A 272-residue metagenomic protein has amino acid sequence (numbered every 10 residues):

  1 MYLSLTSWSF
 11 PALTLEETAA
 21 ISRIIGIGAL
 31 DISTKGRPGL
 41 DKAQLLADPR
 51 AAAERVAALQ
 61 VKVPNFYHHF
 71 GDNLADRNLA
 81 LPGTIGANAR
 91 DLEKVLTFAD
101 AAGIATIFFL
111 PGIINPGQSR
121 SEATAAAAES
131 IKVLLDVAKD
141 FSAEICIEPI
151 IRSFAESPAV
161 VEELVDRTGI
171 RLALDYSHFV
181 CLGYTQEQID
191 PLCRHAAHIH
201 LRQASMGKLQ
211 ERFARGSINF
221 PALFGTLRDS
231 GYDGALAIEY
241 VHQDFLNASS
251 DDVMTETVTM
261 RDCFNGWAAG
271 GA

Functional and structural regions predicted by a protein language model:
M1-Y2, A12, E16-G26, A53 (+4 more regions): Histidine-acidic metal/acid-base catalytic patches
L3-S7, L30-I32, V63-H68, I107-F109 (+4 more regions): Hydrophobic faces of well-ordered beta-strands that scaffold small-molecule active sites in alpha/beta enzyme cores
L5-E16, A47-A53, N88-L92: N-terminal-biased segments
S9-P11, T34-G36, H69-D72, P111-N115 (+4 more regions): Active-site-proximal loop/turn and secondary-structure-junction residues that shape catalytic pockets, frequently
E17, R55-L59, D72-R171, E256 (+1 more regions): Active-site acidic/histidine proton-transfer and metal-coordination neighborhood in alpha/beta enzyme cores
S33-A53, P111-Q118: Glycine-rich, proline-tolerant flexible connector loops at the mouths of alpha/beta enzymes
D41-L45, R77-G83, Q118-A123, Q186 (+2 more regions): Short, solvent-exposed loop/turn segments at secondary-structure boundaries
